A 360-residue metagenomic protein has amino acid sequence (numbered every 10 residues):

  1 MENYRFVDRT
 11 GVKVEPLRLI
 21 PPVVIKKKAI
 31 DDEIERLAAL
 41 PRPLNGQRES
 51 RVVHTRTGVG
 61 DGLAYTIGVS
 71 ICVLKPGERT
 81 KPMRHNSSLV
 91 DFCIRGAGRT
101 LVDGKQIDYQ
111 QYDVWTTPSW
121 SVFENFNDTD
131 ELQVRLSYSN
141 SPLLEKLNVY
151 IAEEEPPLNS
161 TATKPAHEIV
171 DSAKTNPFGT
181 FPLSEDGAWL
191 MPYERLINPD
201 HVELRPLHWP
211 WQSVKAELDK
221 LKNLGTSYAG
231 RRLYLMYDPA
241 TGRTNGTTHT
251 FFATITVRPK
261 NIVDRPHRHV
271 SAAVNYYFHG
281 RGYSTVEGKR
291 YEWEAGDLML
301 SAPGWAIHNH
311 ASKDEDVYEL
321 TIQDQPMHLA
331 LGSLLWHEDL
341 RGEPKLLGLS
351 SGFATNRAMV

Functional and structural regions predicted by a protein language model:
M1-Y65, T161-T250, L346-V360: A short, N-terminal "cap"/entry segment at the start of jelly-roll beta-barrel domains of the cupin/DSBH fold
P16, V59-A64, R79-N86, N127-E131 (+4 more regions): Short, low-complexity cationic-aromatic patches
S50-G58, G68-H85, Y234-G242, A253-R268 (+2 more regions): Conserved short histidine dyad/triad with adjacent acidic residue
V69-V73, R99, T254-V257, D264 (+5 more regions): A structural feature that tracks compact, well-ordered secondary-structure segments with a strong bias toward
K75, R79-Q111, P118-V122, F126 (+2 more regions): A short beta-strand-loop-beta hairpin characteristic of the jelly-roll/cupin
Y112-V114, P156-S160, R281, R290-M299 (+4 more regions): Short amphipathic alpha-helical linker/capping segments at the junctions of internal repeats and modular domains
S119-K146, P303-G332: Ligand-binding loop in jelly-roll beta-barrel domains
W120, N125-T180: Contiguous mid-protein beta-loop-alpha structural module that forms a pocket-lining wall or clamp of enzyme active
